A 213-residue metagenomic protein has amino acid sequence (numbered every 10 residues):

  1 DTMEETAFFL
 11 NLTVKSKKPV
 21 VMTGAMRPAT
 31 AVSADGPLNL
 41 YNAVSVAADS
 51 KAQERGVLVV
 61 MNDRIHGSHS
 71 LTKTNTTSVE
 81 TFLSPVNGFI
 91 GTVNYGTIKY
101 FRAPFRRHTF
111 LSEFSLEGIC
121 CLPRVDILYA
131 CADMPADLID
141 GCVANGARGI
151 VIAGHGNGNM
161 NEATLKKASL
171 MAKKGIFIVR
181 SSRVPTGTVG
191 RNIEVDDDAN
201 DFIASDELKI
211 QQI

Functional and structural regions predicted by a protein language model:
D1-E4, R64-I65, G156-N159, P185-T186: Gly/Ser/Thr-rich loops at beta-strand to alpha-helix junctions that form or flank small-molecule/cofactor-binding
D1-K17, M160-S169: Short Gly/Thr/Asp-enriched flexible loops that form oxyanion-binding sites at enzyme active sites
K18-P28, D201-S205: Glycine/charged-rich beta-loop-alpha catalytic/anionic-binding loops adjacent to active sites
V21-G24, L58-N62, Y129, A153 (+1 more regions): Short beta-strand segments
M22-Y95: Internal gly/pro-rich beta-alpha loop/helix module that stabilizes soluble enzyme cofactors or their anionic handles
G67-N157: Accessory alpha-helical/coil subdomains and C-terminal extensions that flank or cap enzyme catalytic cores
N157-I213: C-terminal non-catalytic interaction/assembly regions of soluble proteins
